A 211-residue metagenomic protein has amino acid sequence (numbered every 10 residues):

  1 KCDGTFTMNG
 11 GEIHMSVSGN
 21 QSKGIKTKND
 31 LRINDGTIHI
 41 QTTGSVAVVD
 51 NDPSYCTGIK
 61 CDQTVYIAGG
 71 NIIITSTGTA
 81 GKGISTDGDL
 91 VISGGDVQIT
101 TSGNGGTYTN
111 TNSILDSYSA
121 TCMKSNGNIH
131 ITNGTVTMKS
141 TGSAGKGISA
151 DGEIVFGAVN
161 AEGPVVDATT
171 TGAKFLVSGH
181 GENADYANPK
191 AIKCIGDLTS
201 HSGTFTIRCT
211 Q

Functional and structural regions predicted by a protein language model:
K1-Q211: A composition-driven surface/loop motif
